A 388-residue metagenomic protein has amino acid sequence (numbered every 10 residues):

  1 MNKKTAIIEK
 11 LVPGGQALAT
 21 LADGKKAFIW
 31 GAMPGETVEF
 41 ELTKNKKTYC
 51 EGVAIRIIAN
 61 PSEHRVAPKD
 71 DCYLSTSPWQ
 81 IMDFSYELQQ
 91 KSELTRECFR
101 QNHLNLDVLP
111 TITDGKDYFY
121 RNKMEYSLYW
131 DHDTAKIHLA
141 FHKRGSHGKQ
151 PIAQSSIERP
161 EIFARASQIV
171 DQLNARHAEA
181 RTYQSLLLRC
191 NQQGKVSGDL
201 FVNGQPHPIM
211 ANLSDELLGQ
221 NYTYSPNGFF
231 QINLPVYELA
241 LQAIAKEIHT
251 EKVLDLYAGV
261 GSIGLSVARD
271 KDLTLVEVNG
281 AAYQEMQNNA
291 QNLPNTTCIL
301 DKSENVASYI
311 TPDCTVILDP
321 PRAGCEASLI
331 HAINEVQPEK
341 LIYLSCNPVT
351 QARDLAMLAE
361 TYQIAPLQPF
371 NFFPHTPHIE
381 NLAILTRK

Functional and structural regions predicted by a protein language model:
M1-C72: Terminal RNA-binding accessory module
N2-A17, E158, A175-Q184, C190-K388: Rossmann-like S-adenosyl-L-methionine
A22-G24, H147, L217-G219: Glycine-centered tight beta-turn/hairpin loop motif at sheet-sheet or coil-to-beta transitions
T37, Y49, F119-E125, K136-H138 (+5 more regions): Broad gene-expression machinery/nucleic-acid interaction feature
E39-E41, E125, L254: Hydrophobic beta-strand signal
E41-T43, S127, T386: Residue-level recognition of conserved beta-strand edge/terminus positions
I55-K69, Y73-N174: Extended interfacial segments that mediate partner engagement and assembly in macromolecular machines
